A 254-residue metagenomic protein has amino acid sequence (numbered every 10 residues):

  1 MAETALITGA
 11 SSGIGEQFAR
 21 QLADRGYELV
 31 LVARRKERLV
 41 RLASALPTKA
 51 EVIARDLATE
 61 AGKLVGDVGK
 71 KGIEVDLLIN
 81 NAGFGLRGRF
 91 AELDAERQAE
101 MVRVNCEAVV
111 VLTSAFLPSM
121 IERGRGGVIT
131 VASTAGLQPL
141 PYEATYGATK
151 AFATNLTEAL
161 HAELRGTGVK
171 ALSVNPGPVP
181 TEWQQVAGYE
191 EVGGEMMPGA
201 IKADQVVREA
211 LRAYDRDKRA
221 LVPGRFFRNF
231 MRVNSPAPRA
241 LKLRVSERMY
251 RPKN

Functional and structural regions predicted by a protein language model:
S11-S12: Conserved glycine-rich cofactor-binding loop
E16, H161-F227, L243: SDR active-site lid
R25-L42: Conserved glycine-rich Rossmann-like NAD(P)H-binding loop of the short-chain dehydrogenase/reductase
N81-L86: Conserved NAD(P)H cofactor-binding loop of Rossmann-fold oxidoreductase domains
R89-V102: Substrate-binding pocket helix/loop in short-chain dehydrogenase/reductase
T113, T149: Active-site helix of classical SDR
S133: Residue(s) in the substrate-gating loop at a strand-loop-helix junction that position the organic substrate next
